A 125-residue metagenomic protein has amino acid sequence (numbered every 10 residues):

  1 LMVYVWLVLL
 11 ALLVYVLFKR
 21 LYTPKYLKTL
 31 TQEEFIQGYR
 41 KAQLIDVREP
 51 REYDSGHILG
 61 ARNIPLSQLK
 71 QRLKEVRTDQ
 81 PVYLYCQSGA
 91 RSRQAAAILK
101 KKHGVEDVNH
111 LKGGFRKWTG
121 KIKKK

Functional and structural regions predicted by a protein language model:
L1-Q32, G38-A42, P50-P81, R93-K125: Rhodanese-like catalytic fold shared by cysteine-dependent sulfurtransferases and DSP/PTP-type phosphatases
D46, G89: Conserved G/P- and acidic residue-centered "switch" motifs that form tight phosphate/ATP-binding loops in soluble
Y85: Short, surface-exposed ligand- or partner-binding patches at beta-edge/loop junctions that are enriched in aromatics
